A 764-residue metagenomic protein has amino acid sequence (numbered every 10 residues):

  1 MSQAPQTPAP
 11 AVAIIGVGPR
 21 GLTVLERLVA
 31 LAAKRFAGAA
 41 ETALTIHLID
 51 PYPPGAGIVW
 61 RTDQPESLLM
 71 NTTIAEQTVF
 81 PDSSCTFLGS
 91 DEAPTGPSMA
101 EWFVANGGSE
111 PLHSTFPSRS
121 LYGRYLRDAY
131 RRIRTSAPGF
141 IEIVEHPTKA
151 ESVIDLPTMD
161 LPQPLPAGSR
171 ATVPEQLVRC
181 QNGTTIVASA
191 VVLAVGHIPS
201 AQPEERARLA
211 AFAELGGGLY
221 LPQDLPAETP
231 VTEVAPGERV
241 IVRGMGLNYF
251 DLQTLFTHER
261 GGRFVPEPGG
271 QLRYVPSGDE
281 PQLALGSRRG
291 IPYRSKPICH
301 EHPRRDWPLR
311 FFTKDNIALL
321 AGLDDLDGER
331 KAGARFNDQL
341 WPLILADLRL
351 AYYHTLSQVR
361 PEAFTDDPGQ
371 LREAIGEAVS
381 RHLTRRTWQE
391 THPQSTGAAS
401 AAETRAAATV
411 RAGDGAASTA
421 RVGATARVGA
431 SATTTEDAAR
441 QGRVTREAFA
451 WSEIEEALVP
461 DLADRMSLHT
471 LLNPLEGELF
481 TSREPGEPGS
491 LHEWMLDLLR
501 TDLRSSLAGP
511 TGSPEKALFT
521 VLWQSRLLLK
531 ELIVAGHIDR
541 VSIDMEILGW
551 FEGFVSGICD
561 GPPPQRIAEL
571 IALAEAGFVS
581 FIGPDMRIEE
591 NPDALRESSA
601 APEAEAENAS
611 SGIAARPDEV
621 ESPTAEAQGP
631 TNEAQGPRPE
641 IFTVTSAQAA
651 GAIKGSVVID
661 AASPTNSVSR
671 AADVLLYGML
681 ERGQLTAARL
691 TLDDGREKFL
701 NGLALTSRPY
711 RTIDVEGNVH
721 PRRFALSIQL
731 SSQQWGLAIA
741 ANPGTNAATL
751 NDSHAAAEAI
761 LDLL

Functional and structural regions predicted by a protein language model:
S2-T62, G108-A406, V410-G413, R421 (+3 more regions): Flavin (primarily FAD) cofactor-binding/catalytic cores of flavoenzymes
D50-G108: Redox-cofactor-proximal catalytic regions of oxidoreductases
